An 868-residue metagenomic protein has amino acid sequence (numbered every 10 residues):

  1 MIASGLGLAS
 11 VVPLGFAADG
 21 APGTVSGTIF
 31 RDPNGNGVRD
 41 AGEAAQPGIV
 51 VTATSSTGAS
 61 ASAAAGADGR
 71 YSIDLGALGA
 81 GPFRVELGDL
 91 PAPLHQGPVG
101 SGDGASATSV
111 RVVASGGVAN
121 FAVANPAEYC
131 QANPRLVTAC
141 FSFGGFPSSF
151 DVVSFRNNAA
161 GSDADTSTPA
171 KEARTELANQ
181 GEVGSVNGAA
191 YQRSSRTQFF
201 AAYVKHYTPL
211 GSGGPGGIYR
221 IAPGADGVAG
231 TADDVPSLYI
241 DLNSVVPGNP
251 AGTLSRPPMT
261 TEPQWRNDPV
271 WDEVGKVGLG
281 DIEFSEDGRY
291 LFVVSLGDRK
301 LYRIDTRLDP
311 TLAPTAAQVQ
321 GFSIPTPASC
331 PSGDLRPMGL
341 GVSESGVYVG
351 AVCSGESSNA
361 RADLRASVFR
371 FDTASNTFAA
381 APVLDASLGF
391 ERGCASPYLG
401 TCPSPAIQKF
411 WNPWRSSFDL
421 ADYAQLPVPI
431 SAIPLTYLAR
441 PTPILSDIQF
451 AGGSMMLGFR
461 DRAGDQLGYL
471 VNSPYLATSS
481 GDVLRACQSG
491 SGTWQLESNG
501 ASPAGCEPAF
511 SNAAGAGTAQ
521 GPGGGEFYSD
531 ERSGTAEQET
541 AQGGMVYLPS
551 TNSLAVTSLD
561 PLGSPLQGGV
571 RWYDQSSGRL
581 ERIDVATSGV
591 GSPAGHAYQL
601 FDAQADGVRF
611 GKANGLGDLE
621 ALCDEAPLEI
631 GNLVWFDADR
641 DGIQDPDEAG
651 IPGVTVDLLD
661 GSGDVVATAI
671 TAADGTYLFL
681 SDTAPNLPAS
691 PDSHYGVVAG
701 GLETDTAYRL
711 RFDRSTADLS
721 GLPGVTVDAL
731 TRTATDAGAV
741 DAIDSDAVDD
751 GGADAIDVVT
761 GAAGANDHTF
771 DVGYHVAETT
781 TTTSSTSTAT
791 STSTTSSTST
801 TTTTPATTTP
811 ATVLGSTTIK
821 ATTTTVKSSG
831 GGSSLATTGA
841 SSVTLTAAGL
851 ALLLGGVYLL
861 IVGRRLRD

Functional and structural regions predicted by a protein language model:
D19, D103-P126, A229, A734-E778: Extracellular beta-sheet/turn segments enriched in Thr/Pro/Gly and aliphatic residues
D19-V38, E625-I643, T655, T769-D771 (+1 more regions): A short, Gly/Thr-enriched small/hydrophobic beta-strand-prone motif that recurs across taxa
P33-D40, A45, S55-D74, A638-D645 (+1 more regions): Short, acidic Ser/Thr/Gly-rich low-complexity loop/linker segments typical of extracellular and cell-surface proteins
I49-T54, V654-L658: Hydrophobic beta-strand segments
V50-A53, G79-G100, N686-S720: A short, solvent-exposed beta-strand micro-motif common in secreted/extracellular proteins
G69-Y71, L78-G79, R84-P627, D736: Sequence/structural signature of beta-propeller domains
A777-T838: C-terminal low-complexity, Ser/Thr- and acidic/Pro-rich disordered "stalk" regions positioned immediately N-terminal
T846-D868: C-terminal membrane-anchoring or membrane-association module
